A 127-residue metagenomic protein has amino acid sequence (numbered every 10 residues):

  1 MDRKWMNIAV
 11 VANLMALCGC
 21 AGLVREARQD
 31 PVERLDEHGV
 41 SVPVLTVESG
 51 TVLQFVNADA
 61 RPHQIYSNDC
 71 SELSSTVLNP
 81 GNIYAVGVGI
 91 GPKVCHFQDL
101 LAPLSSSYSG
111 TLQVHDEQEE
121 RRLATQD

Functional and structural regions predicted by a protein language model:
M1-A9: Bacterial N-terminal signal peptides that target proteins for export
A9-L17: Bacterial N-terminal signal peptides
L23-G50: N-terminal edge beta-strand
H38, G50, L73, P80-G81: Tight coil/turn sites that cap or link beta-strands
P43-R61, I83-G91, C95: Beta-strand cores of secreted/periplasmic/IMS beta-sandwich domains, seen most often in copper-related folds
S67-E72: Short amphipathic beta-strand segments in non-cytosolic proteins
L78-D127: Extracellular/periplasmic metallocenter environments
